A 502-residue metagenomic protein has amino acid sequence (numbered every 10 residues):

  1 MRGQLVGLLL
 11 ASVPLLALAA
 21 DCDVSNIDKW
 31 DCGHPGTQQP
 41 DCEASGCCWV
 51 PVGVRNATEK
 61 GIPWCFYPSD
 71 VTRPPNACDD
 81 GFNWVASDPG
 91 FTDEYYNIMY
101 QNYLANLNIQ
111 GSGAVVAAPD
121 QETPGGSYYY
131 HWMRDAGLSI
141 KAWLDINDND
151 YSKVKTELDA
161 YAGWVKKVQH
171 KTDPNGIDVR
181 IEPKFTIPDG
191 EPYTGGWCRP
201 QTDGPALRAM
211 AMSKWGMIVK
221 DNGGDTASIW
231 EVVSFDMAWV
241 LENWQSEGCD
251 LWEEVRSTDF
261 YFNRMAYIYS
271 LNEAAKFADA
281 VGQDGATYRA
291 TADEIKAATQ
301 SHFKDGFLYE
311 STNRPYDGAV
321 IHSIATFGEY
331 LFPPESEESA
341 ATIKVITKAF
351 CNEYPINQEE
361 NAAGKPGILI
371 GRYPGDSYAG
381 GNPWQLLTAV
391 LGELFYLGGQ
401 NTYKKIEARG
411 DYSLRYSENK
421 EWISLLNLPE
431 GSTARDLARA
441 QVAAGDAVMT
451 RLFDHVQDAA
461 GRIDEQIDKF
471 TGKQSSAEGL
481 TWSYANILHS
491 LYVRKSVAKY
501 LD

Functional and structural regions predicted by a protein language model:
R2-A19: Cleavable N-terminal signal peptides of Sec/SRP-targeted secreted and luminal proteins
L18-D41: Secreted, propeptide-processed cysteine-rich mini-domains
D31-H34, D41-Y67: Extracellular Cys-Trp
R73-R134, A160, W164, V168-K184 (+1 more regions): Low-complexity, Ser/Thr/Pro/Gly-enriched N-terminal "stalk/linker" regions
D80-P89, G137-S152, L207-G223, A266-G282 (+3 more regions): Well-ordered alpha-helical scaffold segments within catalytic/enzyme domains
E94, M133, K166-R199, F260-I268 (+6 more regions): Extended ligand-binding clefts on enzyme/binding-domain cores
S127-N243, R264, I487: Aromatic-rich carbohydrate-recognition surfaces in CAZymes
N175, V179, K184-F185, D376-L387 (+1 more regions): CBM-like carbohydrate-recognition segments
